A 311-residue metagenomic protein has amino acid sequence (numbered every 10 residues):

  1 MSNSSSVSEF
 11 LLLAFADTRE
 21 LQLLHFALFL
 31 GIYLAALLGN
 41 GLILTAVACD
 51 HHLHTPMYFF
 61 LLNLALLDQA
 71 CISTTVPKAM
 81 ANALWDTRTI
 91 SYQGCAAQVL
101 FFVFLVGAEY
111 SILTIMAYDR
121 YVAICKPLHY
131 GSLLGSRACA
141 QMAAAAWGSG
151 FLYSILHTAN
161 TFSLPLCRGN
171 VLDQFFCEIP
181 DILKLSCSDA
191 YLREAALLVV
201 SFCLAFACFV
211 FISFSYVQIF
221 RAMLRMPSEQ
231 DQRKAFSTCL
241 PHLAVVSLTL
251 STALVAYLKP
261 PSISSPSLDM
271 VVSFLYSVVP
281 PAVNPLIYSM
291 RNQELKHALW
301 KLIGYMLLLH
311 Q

Functional and structural regions predicted by a protein language model:
M1-Q311: Transmembrane helical core of 7TM receptor-like proteins
